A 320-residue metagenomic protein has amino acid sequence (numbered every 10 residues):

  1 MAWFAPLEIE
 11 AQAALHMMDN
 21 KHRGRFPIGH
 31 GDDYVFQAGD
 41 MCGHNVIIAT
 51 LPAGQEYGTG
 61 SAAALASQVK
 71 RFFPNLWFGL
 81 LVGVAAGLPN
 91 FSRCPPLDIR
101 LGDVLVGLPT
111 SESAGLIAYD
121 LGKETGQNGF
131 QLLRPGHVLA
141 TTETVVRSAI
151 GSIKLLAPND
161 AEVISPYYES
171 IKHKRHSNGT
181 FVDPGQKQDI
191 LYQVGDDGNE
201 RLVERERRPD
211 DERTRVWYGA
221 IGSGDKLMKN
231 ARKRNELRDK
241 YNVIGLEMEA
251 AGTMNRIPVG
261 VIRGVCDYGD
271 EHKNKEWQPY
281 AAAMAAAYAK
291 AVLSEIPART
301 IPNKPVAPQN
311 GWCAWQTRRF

Functional and structural regions predicted by a protein language model:
M1-W315: Intrinsic-disorder/coil detector with helix-boundary
R319-F320: Walker A/P-loop phosphate-binding element recognition
